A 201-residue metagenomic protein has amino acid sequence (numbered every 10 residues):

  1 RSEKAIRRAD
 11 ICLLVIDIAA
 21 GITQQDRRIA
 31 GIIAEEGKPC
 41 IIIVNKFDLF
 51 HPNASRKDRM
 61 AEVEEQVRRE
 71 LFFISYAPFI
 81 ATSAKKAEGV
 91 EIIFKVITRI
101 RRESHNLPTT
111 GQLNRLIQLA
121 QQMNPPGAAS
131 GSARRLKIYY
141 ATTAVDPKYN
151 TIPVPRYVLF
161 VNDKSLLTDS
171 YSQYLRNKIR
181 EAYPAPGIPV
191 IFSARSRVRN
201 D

Functional and structural regions predicted by a protein language model:
K4-L14, A19-D201: C-terminal-of-GTPase-core extension/linker across diverse P-loop GTPases
